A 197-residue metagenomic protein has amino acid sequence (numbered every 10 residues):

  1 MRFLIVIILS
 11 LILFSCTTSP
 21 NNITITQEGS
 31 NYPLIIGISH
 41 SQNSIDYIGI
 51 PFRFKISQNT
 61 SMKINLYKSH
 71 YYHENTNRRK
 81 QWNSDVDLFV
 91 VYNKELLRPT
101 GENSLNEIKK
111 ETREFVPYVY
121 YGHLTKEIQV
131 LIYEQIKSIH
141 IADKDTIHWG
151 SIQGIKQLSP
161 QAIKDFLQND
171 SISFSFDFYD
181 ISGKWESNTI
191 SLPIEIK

Functional and structural regions predicted by a protein language model:
I12-S15: C-terminal motif of bacterial Sec signal peptides marking the signal peptidase cleavage site
T17-P33: Bacterial Sec signal peptide processing site at the extreme N-terminus
D46-F52, S171: Short, solvent-exposed loop/turn segments enriched in Ser/Thr/Gly
F54-S61: Asparagine-centered strand-capping/turn motif at beta-strand->loop junctions
M62-H70: Short, hydrophobic/aromatic beta-strand segments
H73-L96: Short aromatic-acidic-glycine turn motif
L88-K156: Extended, solvent-exposed segments with strong compositional bias
E127-K197: Surface-exposed edge beta-strand/loop patches
